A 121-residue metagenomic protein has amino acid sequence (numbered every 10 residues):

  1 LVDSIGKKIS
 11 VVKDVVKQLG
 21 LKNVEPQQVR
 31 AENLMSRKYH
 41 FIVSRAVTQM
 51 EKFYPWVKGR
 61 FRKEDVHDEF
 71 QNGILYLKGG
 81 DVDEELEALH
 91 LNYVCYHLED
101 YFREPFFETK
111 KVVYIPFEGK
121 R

Functional and structural regions predicted by a protein language model:
L1-S44, Y54: Conserved SAM/SAH cofactor-binding pocket of Class I
G6-K7, T48-K52, D81-E84: Short alpha-helical
D14-K17, G59, A88-L91: Short, well-ordered alpha-helices that flank and scaffold nucleotide-derived cofactor binding pockets
L21, S36, E69, H90-Y93: Short, well-ordered coil/turn elements that cap or connect secondary structure elements
N23-E25, G73, V94-C95: Conserved beta-strand segments of alpha/beta enzyme cores
Y39-F61, Y76: A short SAM/SAH-binding and catalytic strip from SAM-dependent methyltransferases
E64-D83: Conserved beta-strand signature within the Rossmann-like core of class I S-adenosyl-L-methionine
G79-R121: Active-site capping/gating segments
